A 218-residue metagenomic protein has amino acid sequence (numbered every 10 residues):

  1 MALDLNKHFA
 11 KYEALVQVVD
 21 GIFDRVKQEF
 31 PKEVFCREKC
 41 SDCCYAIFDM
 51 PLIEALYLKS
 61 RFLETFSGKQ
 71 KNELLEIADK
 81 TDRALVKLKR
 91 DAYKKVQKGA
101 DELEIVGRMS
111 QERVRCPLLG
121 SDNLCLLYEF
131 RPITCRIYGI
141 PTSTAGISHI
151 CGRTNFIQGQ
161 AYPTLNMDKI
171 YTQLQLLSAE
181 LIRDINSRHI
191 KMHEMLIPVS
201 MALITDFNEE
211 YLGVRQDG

Functional and structural regions predicted by a protein language model:
M1-D42, A46-G218: Short loop/turn segments that flank or connect secondary-structure elements
